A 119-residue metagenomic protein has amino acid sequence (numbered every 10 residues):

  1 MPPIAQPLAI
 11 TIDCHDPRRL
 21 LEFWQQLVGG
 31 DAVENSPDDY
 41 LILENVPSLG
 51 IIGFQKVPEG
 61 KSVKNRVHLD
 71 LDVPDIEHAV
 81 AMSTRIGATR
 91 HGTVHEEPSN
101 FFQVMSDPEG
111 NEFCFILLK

Functional and structural regions predicted by a protein language model:
M1-I4, G60-V63: Short, flexible turn/loop "capping" segments at secondary-structure junctions
P2-I12, V33-E44, L49-Q55, T84-K119: Vicinal oxygen chelate
P7-L8, K64-L69: Eukaryotic phosphotyrosine signaling hubs
T11-D13, D70-D72: Short hydrophobic/aromatic beta-strand micro-patches that form the beta-sheet surface supporting nucleotide- or nucleic
D16-D31, A79-T84: Amphipathic alpha-helical segments
D16-P17, D75, F102: Residue-level preference for nonpolar/small residues embedded in alpha-helices
L20-E22, G53, S62-K64, A79-A81 (+1 more regions): Short acidic, gly/pro-rich beta-turn/loop elements at beta-sheet edges and active-site/ligand-binding grooves
V46-G50, G60-K61, P74-E77: Short, charged/polar surface micro-motifs in flexible loops or helix N-caps
